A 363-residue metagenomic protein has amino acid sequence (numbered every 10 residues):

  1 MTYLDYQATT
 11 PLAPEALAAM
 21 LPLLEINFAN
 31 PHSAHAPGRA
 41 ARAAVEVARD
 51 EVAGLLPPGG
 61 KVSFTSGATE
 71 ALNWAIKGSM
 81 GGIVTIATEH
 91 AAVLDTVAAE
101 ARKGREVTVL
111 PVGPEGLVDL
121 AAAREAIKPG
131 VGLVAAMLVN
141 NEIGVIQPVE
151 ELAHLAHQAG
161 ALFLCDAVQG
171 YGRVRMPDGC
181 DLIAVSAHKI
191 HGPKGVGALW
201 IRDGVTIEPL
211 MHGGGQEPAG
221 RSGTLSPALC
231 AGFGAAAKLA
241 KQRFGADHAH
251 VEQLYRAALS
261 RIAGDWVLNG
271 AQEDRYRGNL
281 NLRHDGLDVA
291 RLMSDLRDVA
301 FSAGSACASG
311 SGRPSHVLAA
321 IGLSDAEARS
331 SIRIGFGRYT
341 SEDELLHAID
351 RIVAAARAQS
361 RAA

Functional and structural regions predicted by a protein language model:
M1-A363: Pyridoxal 5′-phosphate
